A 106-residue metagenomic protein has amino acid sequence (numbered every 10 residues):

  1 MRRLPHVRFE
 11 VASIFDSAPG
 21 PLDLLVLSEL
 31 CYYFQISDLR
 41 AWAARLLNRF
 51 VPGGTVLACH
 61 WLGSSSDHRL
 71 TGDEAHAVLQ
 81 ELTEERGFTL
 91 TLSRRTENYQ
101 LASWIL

Functional and structural regions predicted by a protein language model:
M1-L22, F34-L106: Class I (Rossmann-like) S-adenosyl-L-methionine-dependent methyltransferase catalytic domain, capturing the SAM-binding
V26: A conserved beta-strand element that flanks and buttresses the S-adenosyl-L-methionine
L30: Hydrophobic adenine-recognition pocket in adenosine-nucleotide-binding enzymes
